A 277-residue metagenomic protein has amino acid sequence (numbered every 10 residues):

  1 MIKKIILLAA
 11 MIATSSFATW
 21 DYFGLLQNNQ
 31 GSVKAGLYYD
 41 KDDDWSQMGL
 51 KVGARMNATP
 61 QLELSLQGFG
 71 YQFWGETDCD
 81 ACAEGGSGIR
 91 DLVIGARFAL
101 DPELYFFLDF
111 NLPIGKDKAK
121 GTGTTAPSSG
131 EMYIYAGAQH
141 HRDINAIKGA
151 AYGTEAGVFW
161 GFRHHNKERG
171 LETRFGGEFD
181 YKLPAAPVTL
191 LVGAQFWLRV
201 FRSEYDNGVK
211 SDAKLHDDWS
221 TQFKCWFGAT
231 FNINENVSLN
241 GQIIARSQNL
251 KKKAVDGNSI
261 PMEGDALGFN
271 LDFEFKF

Functional and structural regions predicted by a protein language model:
I5, A9, A13-D44, D180 (+1 more regions): Outer-membrane beta-barrel biogenesis signature
N28-S32, S129-D212: Detector for outer-membrane/organellar transmembrane beta-barrel domains, recognizing the amphipathic beta-strand
L37, V52-M56, I94-F98, L108 (+7 more regions): Residues on the lipid-exposed face of transmembrane beta-strands in outer-membrane beta-barrel proteins
L37-D43, M56, G68-W74, F110-K116 (+6 more regions): Transmembrane beta-strands of outer-membrane beta-barrel pores
D44-V52, A83-L92, S128-I134, K167-F175 (+2 more regions): Residues that define the transmembrane beta-barrel architecture of outer-membrane proteins
P60-L66, P102-F106, N145-T154, A185-V192 (+2 more regions): Repeated loop/turn-to-beta-strand initiation elements of outer-membrane beta-barrel proteins
G75-G170: Outer-membrane pore/translocation modules
G161-H165, R199-F277: Predominantly the C-terminal beta-signal and adjacent terminal strand-loop region of outer-membrane beta-barrel
